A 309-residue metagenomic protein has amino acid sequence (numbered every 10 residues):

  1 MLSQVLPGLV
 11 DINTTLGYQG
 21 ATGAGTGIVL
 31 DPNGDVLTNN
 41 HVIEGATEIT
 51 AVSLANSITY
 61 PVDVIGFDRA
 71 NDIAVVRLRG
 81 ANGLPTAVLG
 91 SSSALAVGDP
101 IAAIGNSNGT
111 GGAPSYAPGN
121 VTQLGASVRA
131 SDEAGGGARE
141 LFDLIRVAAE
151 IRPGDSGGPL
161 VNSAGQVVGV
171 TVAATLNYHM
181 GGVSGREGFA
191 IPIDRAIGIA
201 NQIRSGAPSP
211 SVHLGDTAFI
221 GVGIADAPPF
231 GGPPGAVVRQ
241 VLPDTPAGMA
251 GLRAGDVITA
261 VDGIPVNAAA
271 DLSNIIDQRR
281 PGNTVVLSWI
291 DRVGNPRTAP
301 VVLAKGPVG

Functional and structural regions predicted by a protein language model:
M1, N13-D35, T50, I58-P61 (+5 more regions): A conserved glycine-rich beta-strand in the N-terminal activation segment of trypsin-fold
M1, S107, S163, V167-P228 (+2 more regions): C-terminal cap/linker of serine protease catalytic domains
L6-G8, R79-V88, A117-R186, A218 (+2 more regions): Active-site region of chymotrypsin-like
V10-I12, G27, G34, T38 (+16 more regions): Terminal peptide-recognition signature
Y18, E150, Q202-A260, I264-I275 (+1 more regions): PDZ/PDZ-like groove recognition
P32-D72, A81-G83, S273: Catalytic-histidine neighborhood of serine endopeptidases, predominantly the chymotrypsin-like S1/PA family
T59, T284, P296-T298: A structural signal for beta-strand boundary/capping segments at domain termini and interdomain linkers
D63-I65, N82-G112, Y116, I191 (+2 more regions): Active-site substrate-binding loop(s) of clan PA
